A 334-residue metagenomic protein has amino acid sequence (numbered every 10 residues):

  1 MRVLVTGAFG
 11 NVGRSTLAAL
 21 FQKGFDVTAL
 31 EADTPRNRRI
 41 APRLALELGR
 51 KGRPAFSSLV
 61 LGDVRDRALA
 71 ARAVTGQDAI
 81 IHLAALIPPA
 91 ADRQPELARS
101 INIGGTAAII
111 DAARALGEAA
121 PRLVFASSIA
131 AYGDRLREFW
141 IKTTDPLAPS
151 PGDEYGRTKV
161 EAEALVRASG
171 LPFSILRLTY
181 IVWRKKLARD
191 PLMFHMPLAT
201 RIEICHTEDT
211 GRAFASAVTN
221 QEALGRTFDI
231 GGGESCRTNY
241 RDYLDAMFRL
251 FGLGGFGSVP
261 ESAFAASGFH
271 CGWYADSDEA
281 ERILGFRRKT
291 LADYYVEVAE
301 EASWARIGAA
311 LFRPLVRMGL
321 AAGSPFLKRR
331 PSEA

Functional and structural regions predicted by a protein language model:
V3-K23: N-terminal Rossmann NAD(P)H-binding glycine-rich loop of SDR-like oxidoreductase domains
R50-I101: NAD(P)H-binding glycine-rich loop region in Rossmannoid oxidoreductase-like domains and their noncatalytic homologs
R65, L97-A108, D153, R157-T158 (+1 more regions): Glycine-rich NAD(P)-binding loop of the Rossmann-fold in SDR/ketoreductase-type enzymes
L86, A107-G152: Conserved Rossmann-fold NAD(P)-dependent oxidoreductase catalytic core, especially the SDR/UDP-sugar
S100, A131-I175, P197: Catalytic helix-loop patch of NAD(P)-dependent Rossmann-fold dehydrogenases
G152-D153, Y180, K186-R189, M196-E208 (+2 more regions): Glycine-rich "substrate-gating" loop/helix at the edge of Rossmann-like oxidoreductase active sites
S169, R184-L192, A217-F228: Glycine/proline-rich active-site loop of Rossmann-fold NAD(P)-dependent oxidoreductases
A213-I283, K289, D293-Y295, A305-L315 (+1 more regions): Mid/C-terminal beta-alpha module of Rossmann-like enzyme folds, strongest in SDR-family dehydrogenases/epimerases
